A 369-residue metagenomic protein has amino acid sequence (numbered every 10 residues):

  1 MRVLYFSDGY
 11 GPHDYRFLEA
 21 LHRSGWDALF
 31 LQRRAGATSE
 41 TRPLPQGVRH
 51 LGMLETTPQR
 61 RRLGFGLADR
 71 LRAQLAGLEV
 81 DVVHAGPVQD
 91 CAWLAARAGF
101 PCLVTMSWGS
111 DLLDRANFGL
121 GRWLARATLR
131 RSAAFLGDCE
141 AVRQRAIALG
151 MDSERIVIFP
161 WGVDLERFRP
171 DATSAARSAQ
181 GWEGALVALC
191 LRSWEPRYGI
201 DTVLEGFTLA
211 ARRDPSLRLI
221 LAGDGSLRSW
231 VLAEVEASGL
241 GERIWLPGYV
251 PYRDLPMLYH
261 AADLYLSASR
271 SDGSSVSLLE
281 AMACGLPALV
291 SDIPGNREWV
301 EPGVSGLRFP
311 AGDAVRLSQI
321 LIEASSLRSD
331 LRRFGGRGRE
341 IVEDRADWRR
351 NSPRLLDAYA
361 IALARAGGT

Functional and structural regions predicted by a protein language model:
L4, G181-Y198, L204-F207, I220: Conserved donor-binding/catalytic core segment of Leloir-type glycosyltransferases
A85-C91: Short His-centered aromatic/hydrophobic patch
T105, R126, R130-P170, W182: Donor nucleotide-sugar binding/catalytic pocket of nucleotide-sugar-dependent glycosyltransferases
L129, Y249-V250, M257-A262: Short alpha-helical donor nucleotide-sugar binding micro-motif in glycosyltransferases
R270: Aromatic "clamp/platform" in nucleotide-sugar-dependent glycosyltransferases that forms part of the donor/acceptor
P287-V290: Short hydrophobic beta-strand element within catalytic cores of glycosyltransferases and related nucleotide-activated
E301-G303, L307-A314, E323-R328: Conserved acidic donor-binding segment of nucleotide-sugar-dependent glycosyltransferases
E323, D330-R345, N351: A short, well-ordered alpha-helix in the C-terminal region of glycosyltransferases
